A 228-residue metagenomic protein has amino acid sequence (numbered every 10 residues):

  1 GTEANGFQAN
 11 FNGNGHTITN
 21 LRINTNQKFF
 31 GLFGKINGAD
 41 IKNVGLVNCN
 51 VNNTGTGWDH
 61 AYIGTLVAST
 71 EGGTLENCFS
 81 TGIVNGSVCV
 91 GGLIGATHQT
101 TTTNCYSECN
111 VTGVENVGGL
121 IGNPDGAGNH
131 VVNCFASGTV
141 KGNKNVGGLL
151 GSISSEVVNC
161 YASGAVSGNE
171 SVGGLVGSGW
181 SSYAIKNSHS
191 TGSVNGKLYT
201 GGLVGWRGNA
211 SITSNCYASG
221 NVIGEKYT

Functional and structural regions predicted by a protein language model:
G1-T228: Surface-exposed repetitive/solenoidal architectures
